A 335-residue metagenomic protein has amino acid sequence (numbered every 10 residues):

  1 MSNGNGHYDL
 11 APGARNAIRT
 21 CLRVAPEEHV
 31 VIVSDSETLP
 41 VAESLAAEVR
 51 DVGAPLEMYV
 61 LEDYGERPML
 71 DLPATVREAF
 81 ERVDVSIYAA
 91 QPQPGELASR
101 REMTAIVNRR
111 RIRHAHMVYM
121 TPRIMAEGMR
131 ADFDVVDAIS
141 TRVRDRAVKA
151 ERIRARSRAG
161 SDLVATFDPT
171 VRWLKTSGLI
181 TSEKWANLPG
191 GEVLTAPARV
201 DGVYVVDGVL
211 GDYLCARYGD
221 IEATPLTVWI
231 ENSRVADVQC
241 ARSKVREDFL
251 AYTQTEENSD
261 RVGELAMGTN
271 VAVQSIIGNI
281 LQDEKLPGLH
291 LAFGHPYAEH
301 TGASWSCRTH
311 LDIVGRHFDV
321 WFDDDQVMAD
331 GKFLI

Functional and structural regions predicted by a protein language model:
M1-T224, V320-I335: Active-site bordering "gate/hinge" segments that shape substrate access to catalytic or cofactor-binding pockets
V33-D35, D207, E231, V238 (+1 more regions): Generic beta-strand/beta-sheet core signal
R154, V164, V203-V205, T227-W229 (+3 more regions): Structured core elements
S182, L281-Q282, S306-R308: Short intrinsically disordered coil segments
I221-E222, V238-T301: Dual-mode signal for accessory low-complexity, basic/Gly-rich regions
T224-Q239, V320: Active-site and channel-lining beta-strand-loop segments that bind or position nucleotide-derived/phosphorylated
H290-I335: Intrinsically disordered terminal and processing segments
